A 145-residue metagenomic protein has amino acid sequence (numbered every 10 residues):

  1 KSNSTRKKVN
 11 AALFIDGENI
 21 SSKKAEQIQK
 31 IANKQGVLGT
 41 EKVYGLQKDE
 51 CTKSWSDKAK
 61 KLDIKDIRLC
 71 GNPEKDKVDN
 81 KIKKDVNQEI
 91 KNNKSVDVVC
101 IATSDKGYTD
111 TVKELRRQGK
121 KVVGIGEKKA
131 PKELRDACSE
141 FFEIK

Functional and structural regions predicted by a protein language model:
K1-K91, K113-R117, K121, K129 (+1 more regions): Domain-level signal for Mg2+-assisted phosphodiester chemistry and nucleotide/NA-binding surfaces in nucleic-acid
G17, T103, K145: Residues that line or immediately flank small-molecule/substrate-binding pockets and catalytic motifs
Y44, D97-S104, T111, L115 (+1 more regions): Acidic beta-strand-to-loop metal/phosphate-binding motif
C51, K106-G107: Short acidic loop-to-helix transition motifs that present clustered carboxylates
N92-N93, K106: GT-A fold catalytic core of metal-dependent nucleotide-sugar glycosyltransferases, centered on the diacidic
L134, E143-I144: Class I SAM-dependent methyltransferase SAM-binding "motif I" and its flanking Rossmann-like core
S139: Receiver (REC) domain switch/active-site residues of two-component response regulators
